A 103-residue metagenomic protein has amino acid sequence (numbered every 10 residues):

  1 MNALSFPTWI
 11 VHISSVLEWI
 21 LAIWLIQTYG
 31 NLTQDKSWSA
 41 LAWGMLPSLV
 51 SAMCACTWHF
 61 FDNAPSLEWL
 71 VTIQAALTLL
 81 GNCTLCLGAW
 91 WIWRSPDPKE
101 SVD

Functional and structural regions predicted by a protein language model:
M1-E18: Hydrophobic transmembrane alpha-helical segments in integral membrane proteins
S5-T8, A64-T78: Non-cytosolic membrane-interface motifs at loop->transmembrane helix junctions
I20-S37: Membrane-helix boundary/interface segments in integral membrane proteins
T33-L49: Loop-to-helix transition at the N-terminal end of transmembrane alpha-helices
L46-F61: A generic, lipid-embedded transmembrane alpha helix
V71-C86, D103: Alpha-helical membrane-associated segments of multi-pass integral membrane proteins
C83-K99: Membrane-water interface at the C-terminal end of transmembrane alpha helices
